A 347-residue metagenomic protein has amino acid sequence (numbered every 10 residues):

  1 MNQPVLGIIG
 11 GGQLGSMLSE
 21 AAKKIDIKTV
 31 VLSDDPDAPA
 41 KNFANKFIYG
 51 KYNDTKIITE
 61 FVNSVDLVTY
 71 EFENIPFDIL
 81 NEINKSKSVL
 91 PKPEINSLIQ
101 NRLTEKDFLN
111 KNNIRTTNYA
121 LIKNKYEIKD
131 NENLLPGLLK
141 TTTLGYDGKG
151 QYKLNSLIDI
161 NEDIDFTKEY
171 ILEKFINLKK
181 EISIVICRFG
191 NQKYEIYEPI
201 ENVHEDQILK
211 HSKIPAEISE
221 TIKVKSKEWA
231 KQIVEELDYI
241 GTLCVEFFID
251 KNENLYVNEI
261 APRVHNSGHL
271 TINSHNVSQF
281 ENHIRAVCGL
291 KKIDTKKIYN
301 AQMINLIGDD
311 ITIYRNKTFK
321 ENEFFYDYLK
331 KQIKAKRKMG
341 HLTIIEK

Functional and structural regions predicted by a protein language model:
M1-Q100, T104: ATP-binding N-terminal substructure of ATP-dependent carboxylate-amine bond-forming enzymes
N2, R285-K347: Peripheral (often C-terminal) accessory segments that flank ATP-dependent C-N-forming ligase machineries
K56-I57, E127-D130, D159-E162, I311-N316 (+1 more regions): Short, conserved charged micro-motifs
L98-S183, C187-I233: Active-site nucleotide/adenylate-binding loops and adjacent lid/helix of ATP-dependent enzymes
R188-K193, D250-E253, E346-K347: Short acidic-glycine loop/turn motifs at beta-strand connectors
E195, L243, L255-E259: Protein kinase-like catalytic core scaffold
V224-V245, K251, A261-D309: Active-site "cap" helix and flanking loop/linker of ATP-utilizing ligase/carboxylase catalytic domains
